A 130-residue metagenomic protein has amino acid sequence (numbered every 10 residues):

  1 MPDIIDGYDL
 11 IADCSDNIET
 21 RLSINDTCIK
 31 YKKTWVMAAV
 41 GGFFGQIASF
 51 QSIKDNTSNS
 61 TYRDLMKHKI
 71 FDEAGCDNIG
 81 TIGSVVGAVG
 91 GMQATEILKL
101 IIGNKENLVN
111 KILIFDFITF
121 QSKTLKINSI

Functional and structural regions predicted by a protein language model:
D3-L10, C14-I130: Glycine-rich phosphate/adenylate-binding loop
